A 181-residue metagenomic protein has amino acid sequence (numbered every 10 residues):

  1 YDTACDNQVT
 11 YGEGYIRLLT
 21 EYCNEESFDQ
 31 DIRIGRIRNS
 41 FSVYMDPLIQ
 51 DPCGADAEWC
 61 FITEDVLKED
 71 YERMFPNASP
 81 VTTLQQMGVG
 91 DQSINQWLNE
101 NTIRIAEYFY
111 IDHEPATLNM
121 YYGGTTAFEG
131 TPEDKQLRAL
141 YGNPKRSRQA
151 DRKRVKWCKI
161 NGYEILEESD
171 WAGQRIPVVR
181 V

Functional and structural regions predicted by a protein language model:
Y1-V181: Extended alpha-helical, oligomerization-prone segments that build pores/tubes and scaffolds
